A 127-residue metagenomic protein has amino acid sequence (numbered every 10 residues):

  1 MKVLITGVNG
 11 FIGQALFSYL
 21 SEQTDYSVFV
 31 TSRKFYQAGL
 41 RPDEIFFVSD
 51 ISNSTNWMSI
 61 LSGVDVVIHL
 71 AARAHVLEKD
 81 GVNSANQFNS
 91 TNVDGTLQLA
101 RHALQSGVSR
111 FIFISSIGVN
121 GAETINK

Functional and structural regions predicted by a protein language model:
V3-Q23: N-terminal Rossmann NAD(P)H-binding glycine-rich loop of SDR-like oxidoreductase domains
L4, F29, F47, N89 (+1 more regions): Conserved Rossmann-like nucleotide-binding pocket used by diverse enzymes that bind dinucleotide cofactors
T6, T31, V67-R73, F111-I117: SDR active-site strand-loop-helix element
D25-K34: Conserved glycine-rich Rossmann-like NAD(P)H-binding loop of the short-chain dehydrogenase/reductase
Y36-Q37, E44-T91, H102, V119-A122: NAD(P)H-binding glycine-rich loop region in Rossmannoid oxidoreductase-like domains and their noncatalytic homologs
D94-K127: Conserved Rossmann-fold NAD(P)-dependent oxidoreductase catalytic core, especially the SDR/UDP-sugar
